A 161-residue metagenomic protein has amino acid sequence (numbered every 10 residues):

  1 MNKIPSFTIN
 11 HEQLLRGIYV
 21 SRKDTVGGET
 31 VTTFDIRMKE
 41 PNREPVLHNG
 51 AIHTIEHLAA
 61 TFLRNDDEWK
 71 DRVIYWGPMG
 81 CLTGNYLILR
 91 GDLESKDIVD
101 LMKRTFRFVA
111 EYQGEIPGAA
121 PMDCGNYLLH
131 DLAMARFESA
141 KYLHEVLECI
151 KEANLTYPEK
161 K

Functional and structural regions predicted by a protein language model:
M1-N42, Y157-K160: Non-catalytic terminal extensions that flank enzyme cores
I18-V20, V73-P78: Generic structural motif
V31-R64, Y75: Active/ligand-binding-proximal structured segments within catalytic/core domains that scaffold catalytic residues
H57-N65, D100-K103, R107: A broad, structural surface signal
N65, F108-Y112, E152, T156: A structural signal for alpha-helix termini and helix-coil/disorder junctions
D66-D71: Active-site palm subdomain of RNA-directed nucleic acid polymerases
W76-C149: Active-site-adjacent, His/Asp/Glu-enriched structural segments that form or flank metal-binding and acid/base networks
H144-K161: Histidine-acidic residue clusters that define the catalytic metal-binding segment of zinc metallopeptidase domains
